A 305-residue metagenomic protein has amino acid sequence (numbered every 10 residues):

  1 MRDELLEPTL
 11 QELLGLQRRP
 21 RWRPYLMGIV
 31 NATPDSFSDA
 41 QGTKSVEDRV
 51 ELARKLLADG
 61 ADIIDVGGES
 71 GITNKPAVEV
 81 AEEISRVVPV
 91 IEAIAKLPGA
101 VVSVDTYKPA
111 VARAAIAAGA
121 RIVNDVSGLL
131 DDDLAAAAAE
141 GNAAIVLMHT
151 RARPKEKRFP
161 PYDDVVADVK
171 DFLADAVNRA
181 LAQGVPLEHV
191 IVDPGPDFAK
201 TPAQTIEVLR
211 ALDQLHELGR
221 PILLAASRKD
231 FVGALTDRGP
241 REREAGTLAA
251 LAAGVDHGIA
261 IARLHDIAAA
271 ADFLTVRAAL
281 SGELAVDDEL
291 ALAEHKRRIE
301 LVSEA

Functional and structural regions predicted by a protein language model:
R2-G15, R21, S36-L52, G71-A93 (+5 more regions): Active-site-adjacent loop and "lid" segments of alpha/beta metabolic enzymes
R23-Y25: A short, charged/proline- and glycine-enriched loop that marks the coil->beta-strand transition at the N-terminal
M27, A61, V101, R121 (+1 more regions): Hydrophobic "anchor" residues on beta-strands that sit immediately upstream of conserved functional sites
E51-G67, H257: Catalytic domains of carbohydrate-active enzymes, especially glycoside hydrolases
L57-A58, A176-H189: Phosphate/pyrophosphate-binding loops at sites that engage ATP/ADP/AMP, CoA/4′-phosphopantetheine, polyphosphate
P196: Active-site metal-binding loops of divalent metal-dependent hydrolases
